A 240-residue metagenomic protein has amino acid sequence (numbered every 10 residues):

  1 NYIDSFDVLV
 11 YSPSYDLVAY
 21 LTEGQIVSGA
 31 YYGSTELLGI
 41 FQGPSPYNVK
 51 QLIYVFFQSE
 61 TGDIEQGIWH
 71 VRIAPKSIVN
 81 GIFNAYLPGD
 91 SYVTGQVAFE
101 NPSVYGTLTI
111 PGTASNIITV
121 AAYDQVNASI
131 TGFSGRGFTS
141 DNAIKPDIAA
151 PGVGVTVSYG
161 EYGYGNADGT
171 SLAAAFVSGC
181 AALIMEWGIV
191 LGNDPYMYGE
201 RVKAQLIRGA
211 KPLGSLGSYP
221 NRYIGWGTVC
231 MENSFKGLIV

Functional and structural regions predicted by a protein language model:
N1, G106-T119, F133-A149, I207 (+1 more regions): Mature extracellular/periplasmic domains of secretome proteins
N1-T35: Polar, glycine-rich mid-to-C-terminal structural blocks that act as macromolecule-binding/assembly scaffolds
N1-Y2, E232-V240: Secreted peptidase-domain scaffold signal
D4-F6, G81, I144: Short beta-strand/loop motifs in extracellular/secreted proteins, especially within beta-sandwich accessory domains
S5-D7, P13-S14, G152-S218: Hydrolase catalytic cores
S14-T22, Y123-A175, I239: Catalytic-core environment of secreted peptidases
T35-K76, F83-G89: Beta-sandwich interaction modules
S77-A122: C-terminal edge strands of extracellular/lumenal beta-sandwich accessory domains
